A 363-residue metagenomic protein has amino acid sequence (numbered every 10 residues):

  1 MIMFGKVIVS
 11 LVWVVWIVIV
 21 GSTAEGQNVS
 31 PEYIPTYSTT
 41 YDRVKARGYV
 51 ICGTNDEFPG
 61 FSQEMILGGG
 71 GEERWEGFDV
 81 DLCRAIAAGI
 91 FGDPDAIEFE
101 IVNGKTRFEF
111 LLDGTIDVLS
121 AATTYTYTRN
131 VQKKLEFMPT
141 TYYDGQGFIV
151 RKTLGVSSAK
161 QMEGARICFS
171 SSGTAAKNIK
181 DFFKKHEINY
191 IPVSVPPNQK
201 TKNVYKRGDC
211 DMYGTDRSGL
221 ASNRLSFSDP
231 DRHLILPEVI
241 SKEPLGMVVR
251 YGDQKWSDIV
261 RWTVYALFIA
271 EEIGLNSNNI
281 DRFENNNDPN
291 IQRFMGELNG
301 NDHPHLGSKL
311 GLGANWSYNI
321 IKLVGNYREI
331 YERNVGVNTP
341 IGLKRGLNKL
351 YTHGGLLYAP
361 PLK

Functional and structural regions predicted by a protein language model:
S10-V20: Bacterial N-terminal signal peptides
A24-G26: Boundary at the C-terminal end of the N-terminal hydrophobic targeting segment
N28-P35, Y41, K152-V156, K160 (+7 more regions): Extended ligand-binding regions for polar small-molecule ligands
N28-S120, L312, L323: Extracytoplasmic small-molecule ligand-binding "clamshell" domains of the periplasmic binding protein/Venus flytrap
T40, L82-C83, T106-L111, N198-Y205 (+2 more regions): Short, hydrophobic alpha-helical packing/hinge segments within bilobed ligand-binding/sensory domains
I51-G60, E72-I90, T124-T126, D144-K200: Bilobed "Venus flytrap"/periplasmic-binding protein-like clamshell domains and structurally analogous long
V80, R84, A88, G92-Q161 (+2 more regions): Acidic, polar ligand-binding/catalytic clefts
I86, L111-L112, M162, V204-G208 (+2 more regions): Hydrophobic residues within well-ordered alpha-helices
